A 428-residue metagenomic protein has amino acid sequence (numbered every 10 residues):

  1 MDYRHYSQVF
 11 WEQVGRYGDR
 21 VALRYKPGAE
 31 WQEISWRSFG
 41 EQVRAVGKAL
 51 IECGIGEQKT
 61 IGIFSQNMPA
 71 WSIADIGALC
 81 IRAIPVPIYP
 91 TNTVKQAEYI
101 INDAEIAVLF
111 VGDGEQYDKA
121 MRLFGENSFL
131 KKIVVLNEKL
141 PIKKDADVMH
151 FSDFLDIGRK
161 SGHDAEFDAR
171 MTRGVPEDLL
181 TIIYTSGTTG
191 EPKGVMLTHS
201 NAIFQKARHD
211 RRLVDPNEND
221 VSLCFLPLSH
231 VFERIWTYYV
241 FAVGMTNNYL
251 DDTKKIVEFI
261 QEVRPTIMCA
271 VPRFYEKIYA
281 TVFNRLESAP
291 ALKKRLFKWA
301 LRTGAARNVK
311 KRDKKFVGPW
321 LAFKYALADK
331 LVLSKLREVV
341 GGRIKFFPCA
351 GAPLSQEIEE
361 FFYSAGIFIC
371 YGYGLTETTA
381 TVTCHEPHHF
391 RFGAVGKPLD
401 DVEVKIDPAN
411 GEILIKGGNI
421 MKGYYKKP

Functional and structural regions predicted by a protein language model:
G18-V21, K160-Y184, E191, D215-V221: Conserved pre-ATP/AMP-binding loop-to-beta segment of ANL
L23-M68, S72, I76, T93-E98 (+2 more regions): Conserved AMP-binding/adenylate-forming core of the ANL superfamily
E33-R37, S152, L180-K206: Conserved AMP-binding A3 loop
G40-A45, V195-D215, S334: Conserved structural elements of the adenylate-forming
C53, C80-D156: Structural core segment of the AMP-binding/adenylate-forming
P90-L123, Q205-L223, T253-I267, V339: Conserved ATP-dependent adenylate/AMP-binding module captured primarily in the ANL superfamily
I203-V221, L228-K330: Conserved AMP-binding/adenylation subdomain of ANL enzymes
A328-P428: Conserved AMP-binding/adenylate-forming
